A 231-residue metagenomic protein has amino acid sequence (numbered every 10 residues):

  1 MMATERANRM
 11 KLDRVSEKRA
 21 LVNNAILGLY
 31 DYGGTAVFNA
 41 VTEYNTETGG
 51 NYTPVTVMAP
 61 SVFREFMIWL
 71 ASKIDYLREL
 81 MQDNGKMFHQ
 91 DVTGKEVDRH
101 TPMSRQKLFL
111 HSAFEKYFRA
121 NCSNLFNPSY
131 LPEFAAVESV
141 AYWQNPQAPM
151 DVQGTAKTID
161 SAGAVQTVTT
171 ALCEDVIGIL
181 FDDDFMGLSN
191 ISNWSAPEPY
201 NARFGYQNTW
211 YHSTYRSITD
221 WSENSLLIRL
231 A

Functional and structural regions predicted by a protein language model:
A3-Y76: Alpha-helical scaffold segments that mediate packing/assembly in large oligomeric complexes
L12-D13, L27, A36-V41, Y52-P60 (+7 more regions): Hydrophobic transmembrane signal anchors and adjacent membrane-proximal interface regions, especially in viral
V15-K18, V22-I26, Y30, D83-Q90 (+2 more regions): Solvent-exposed, non-transmembrane amphipathic alpha-helical segments
A25, Y30, T46-E47, Q82 (+6 more regions): Generic detector of intrinsically disordered, low-complexity, polar/charged segments
E43-F114, F118-C122: Long, charge-rich alpha-helical interaction segments
Y117-A231: Extended, compositionally biased alpha-helical segments that mediate assembly or anchoring
